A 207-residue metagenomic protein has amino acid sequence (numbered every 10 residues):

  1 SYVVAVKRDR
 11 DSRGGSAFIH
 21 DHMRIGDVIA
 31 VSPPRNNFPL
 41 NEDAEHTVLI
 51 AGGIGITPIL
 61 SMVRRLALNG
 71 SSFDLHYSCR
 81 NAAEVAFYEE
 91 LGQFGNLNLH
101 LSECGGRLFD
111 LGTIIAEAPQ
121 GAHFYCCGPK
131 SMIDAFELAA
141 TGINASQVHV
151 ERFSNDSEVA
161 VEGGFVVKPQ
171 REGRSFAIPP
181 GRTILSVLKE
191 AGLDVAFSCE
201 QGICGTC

Functional and structural regions predicted by a protein language model:
S1-S32, N36, E42-H46, C79-N81: Ferredoxin-reductase
K7, I50, H76-S78, C126-C127 (+1 more regions): Short hydrophobic segments within beta-strands
S32-N41, G106-I114: A short, well-structured juxtamembrane/interface segment
H46-T57: Short, glycine-rich nucleotide/cofactor-binding loops
H46-V48, D74, H123: Structural motif
I56-A67: Histidine-anchored nucleotide/phosphate-binding helix
R65-F73, N144: Conserved S-adenosyl-L-methionine
N81-C207: Reductase modules of NAD(P)H-dependent flavoproteins
